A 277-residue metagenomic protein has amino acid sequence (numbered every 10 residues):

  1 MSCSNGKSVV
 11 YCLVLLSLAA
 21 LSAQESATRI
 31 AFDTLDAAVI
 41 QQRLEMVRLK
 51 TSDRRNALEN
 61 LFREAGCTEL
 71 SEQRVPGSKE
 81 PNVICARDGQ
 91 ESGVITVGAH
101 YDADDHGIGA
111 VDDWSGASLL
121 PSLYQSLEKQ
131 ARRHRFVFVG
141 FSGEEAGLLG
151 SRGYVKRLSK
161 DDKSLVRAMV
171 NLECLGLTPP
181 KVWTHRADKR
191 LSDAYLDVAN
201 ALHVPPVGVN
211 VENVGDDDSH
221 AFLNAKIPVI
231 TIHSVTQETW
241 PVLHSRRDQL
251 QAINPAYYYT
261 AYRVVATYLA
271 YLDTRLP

Functional and structural regions predicted by a protein language model:
M1-Y11: Bacterial N-terminal signal peptides that target proteins for export
Y11-A19: Bacterial N-terminal signal peptides
S22-E25: Boundary at the C-terminal end of the N-terminal hydrophobic targeting segment
T34, L177-P277: Active-site-adjacent substrate-binding region of metalloamidase/peptidase-like peptide-processing proteins
L35-D88: A non-catalytic alpha/beta surface segment that caps or lines the substrate-entry region of metallo-dependent hydrolase
E45, R63-T68, Y124-R132, V155-K163 (+4 more regions): Sec-exported extracytoplasmic/periplasmic mature domains
I84, V94-G98, V137-G140, R167-E173 (+1 more regions): Structural recognition of the beta-strand scaffold that forms the well-ordered cores of secreted hydrolase catalytic
D104-V198, V204-P206, V211-S219: Acidic/histidine-rich catalytic neighborhood of metal-dependent amide-processing enzymes
